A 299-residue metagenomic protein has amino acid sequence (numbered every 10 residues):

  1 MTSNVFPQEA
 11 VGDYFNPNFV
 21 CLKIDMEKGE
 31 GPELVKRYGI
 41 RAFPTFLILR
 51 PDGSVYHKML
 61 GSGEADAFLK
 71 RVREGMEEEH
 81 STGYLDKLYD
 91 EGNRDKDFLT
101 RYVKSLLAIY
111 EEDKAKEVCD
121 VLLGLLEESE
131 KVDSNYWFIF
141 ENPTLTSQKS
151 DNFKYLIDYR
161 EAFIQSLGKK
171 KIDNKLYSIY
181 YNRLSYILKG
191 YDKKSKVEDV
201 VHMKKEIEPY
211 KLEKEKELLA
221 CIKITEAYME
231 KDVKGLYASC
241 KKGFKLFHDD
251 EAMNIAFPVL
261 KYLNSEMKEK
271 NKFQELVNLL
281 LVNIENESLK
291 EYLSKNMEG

Functional and structural regions predicted by a protein language model:
M1-S3, L34-V35, K58-L60: Short, solvent-exposed loop/turn and secondary-structure capping segments
T2-G31, I40, I48: Thiol-based oxidoreductase modules, predominantly thioredoxin-like and allied folds used for disulfide exchange
E30, K36-R37, A65: Beta-propeller folds
I40-Y84: Non-catalytic, surface beta->alpha helical segment in thiol-disulfide oxidoreductase systems
K70-R71, H80-Y102: CheY-like receiver
N93-G299: Oxidative protein folding and maturation machinery
